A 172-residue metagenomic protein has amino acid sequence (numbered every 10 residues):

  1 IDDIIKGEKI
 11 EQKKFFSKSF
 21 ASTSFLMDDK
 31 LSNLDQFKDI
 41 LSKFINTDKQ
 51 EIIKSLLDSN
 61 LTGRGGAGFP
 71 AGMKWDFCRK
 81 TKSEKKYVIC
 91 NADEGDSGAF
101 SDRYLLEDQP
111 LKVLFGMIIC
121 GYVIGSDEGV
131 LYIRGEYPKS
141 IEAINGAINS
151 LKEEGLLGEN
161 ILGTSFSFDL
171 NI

Functional and structural regions predicted by a protein language model:
I1-I172: Feature of Fe-S/electron-transfer and energy-metabolism proteins that preferentially highlights extended coupling
